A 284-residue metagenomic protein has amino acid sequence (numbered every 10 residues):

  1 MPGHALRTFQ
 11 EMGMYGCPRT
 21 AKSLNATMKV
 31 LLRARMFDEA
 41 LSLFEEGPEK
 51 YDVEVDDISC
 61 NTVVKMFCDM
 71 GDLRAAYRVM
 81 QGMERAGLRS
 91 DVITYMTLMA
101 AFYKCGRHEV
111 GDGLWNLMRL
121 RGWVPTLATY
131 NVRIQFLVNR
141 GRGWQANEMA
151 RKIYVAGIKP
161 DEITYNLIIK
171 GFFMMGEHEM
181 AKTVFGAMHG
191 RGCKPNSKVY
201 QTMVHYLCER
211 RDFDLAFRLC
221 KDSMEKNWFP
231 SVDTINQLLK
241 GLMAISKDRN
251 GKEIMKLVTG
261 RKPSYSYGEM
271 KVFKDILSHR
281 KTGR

Functional and structural regions predicted by a protein language model:
M1-D57: Leucine-rich repeat
A5, T20-N25, K29, A40 (+18 more regions): Pentatricopeptide repeat
T8, L43, V79, L114 (+4 more regions): Alpha-helical solenoid repeat scaffolds, predominantly canonical TPR units
G16, R35, Y51-D52, G71 (+8 more regions): Inter-helix linker motif
K221-F229, L239-S246, E253-S264: TPR/TPR-like (Sel1-like) alpha-helical repeat modules
